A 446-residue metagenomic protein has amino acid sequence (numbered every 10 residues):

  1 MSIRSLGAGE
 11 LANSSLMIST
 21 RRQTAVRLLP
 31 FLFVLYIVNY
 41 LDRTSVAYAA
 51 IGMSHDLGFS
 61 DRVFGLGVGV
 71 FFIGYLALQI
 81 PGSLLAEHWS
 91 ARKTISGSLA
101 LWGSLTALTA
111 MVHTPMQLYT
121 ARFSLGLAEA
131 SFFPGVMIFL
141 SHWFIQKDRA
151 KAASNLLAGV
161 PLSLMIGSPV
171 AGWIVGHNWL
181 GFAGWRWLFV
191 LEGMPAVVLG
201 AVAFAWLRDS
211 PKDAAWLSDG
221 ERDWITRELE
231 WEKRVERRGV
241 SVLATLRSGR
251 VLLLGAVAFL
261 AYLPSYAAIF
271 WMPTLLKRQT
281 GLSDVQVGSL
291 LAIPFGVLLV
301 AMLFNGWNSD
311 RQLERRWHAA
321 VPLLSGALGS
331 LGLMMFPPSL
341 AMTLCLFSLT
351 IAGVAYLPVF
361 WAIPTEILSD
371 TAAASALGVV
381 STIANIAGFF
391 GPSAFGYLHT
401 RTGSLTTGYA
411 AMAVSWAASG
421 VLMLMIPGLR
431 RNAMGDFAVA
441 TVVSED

Functional and structural regions predicted by a protein language model:
V46-A47, T245-N305, L357, W361 (+1 more regions): Extracytoplasmic gate region of multi-pass secondary transporters
G58, S90, M111-Q117, A128 (+4 more regions): Helix-breaking motifs and short loop linkers at transmembrane-helix boundaries and internal kinks in secondary membrane
A77-M116: Conserved MFS/SLC helix-loop-helix module at the cytosolic interface between two early adjacent transmembrane helices
L78-S90, A301-E314, H399-T400: Helix-to-loop junctions at the C-terminal end of transmembrane segments in multipass secondary transporters
E87-L99, D310-L323: Cytoplasmic membrane-interface "Motif A"-like loop-to-helix N-cap segments of 12-TM Major Facilitator Superfamily
A121-A158: Cytoplasmic helix-loop-helix junction between adjacent transmembrane helices in 12-TM secondary transporters
K151-G172, A196, S381-G391: Glycine-rich segments within core transmembrane alpha-helices of 12-TM secondary carriers
R315-I363: C-terminal transmembrane helical hairpin of 12-TM major facilitator-type secondary transporters
